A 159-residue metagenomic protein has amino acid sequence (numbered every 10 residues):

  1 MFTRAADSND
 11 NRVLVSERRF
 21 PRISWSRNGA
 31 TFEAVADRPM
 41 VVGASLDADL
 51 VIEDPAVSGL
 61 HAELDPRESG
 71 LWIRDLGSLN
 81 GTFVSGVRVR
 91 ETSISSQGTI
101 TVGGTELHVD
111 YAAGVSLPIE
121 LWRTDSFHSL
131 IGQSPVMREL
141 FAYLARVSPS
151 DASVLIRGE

Functional and structural regions predicted by a protein language model:
M1-R19: Low-complexity, Pro/Ser/Thr/Gly/Ala-rich intrinsically disordered linkers and tails that serve as
S8, S58, S78, S134 (+1 more regions): Short linear Ser/Thr-Pro motifs
R19-R27: A short beta-strand micro-motif
R27-N28, V87, F141-A142: A generic local structural motif
A30-G103: Forkhead-associated
Q97-S116: Short, structured interface segments
Y111-F127: Sensory coupling linkers of modular signal transduction proteins
W122-E159: AAA+ ATPase active-site-proximal loops
